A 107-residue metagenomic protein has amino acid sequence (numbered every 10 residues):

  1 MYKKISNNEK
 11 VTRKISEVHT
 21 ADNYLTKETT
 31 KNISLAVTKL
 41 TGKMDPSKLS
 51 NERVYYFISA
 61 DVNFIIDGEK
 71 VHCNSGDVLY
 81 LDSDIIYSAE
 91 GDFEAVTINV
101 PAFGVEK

Functional and structural regions predicted by a protein language model:
M1-V37: A short, N-terminal "cap"/entry segment at the start of jelly-roll beta-barrel domains of the cupin/DSBH fold
T26-E28, K43-L49, E90: Short histidine-centered beta-strand/loop micro-motifs that create catalytic or ligand/metal-coordination sites
T30-N32, T41-K43, S59-V62, P101-F103: Short, charged/polar surface micro-motifs in flexible loops or helix N-caps
K39, K48-F64: Short, conserved beta-strand element in jelly-roll/cupin
D67-D84: Short acidic-glycine-tyrosine-enriched beta hairpin
S83-E106: Ligand-binding loop in jelly-roll beta-barrel domains
